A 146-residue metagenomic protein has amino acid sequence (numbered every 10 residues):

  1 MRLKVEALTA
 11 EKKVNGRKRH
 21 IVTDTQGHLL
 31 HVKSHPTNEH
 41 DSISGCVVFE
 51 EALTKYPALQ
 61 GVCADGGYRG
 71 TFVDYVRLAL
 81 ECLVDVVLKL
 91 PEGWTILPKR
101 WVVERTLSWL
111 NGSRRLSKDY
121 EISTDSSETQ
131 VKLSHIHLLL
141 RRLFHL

Functional and structural regions predicted by a protein language model:
M1-L83, L88, S134: Polybasic low-complexity intrinsically disordered regions
H20, G70, D74, L80 (+1 more regions): Basic, amphipathic alpha-helical segments enriched in Lys/Arg and hydrophobic/aromatic residues
